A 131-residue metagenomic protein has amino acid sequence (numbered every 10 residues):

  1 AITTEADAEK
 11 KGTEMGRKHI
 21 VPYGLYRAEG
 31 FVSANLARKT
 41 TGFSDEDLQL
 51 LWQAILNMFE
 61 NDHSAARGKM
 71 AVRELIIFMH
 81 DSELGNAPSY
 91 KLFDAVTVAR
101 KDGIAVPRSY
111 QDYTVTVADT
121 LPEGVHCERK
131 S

Functional and structural regions predicted by a protein language model:
A1-S131: Basic polyanion-binding and macromolecular-assembly surfaces
